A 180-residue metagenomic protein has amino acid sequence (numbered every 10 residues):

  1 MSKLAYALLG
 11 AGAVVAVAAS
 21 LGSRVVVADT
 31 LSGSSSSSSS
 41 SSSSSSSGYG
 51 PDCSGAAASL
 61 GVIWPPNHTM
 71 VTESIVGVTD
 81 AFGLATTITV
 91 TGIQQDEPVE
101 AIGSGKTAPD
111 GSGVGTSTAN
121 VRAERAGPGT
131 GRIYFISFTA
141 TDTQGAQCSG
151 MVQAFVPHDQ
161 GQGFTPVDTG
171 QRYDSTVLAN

Functional and structural regions predicted by a protein language model:
M1-D29: Sec-dependent, cleavable N-terminal signal peptides
R24-G48: Ser/Thr-rich, Pro/Gly/Ala-heavy low-complexity intrinsically disordered linkers and tails of secreted extracellular
D29-L31, S47-N180: Proline-threonine-serine-rich low-complexity tracts
